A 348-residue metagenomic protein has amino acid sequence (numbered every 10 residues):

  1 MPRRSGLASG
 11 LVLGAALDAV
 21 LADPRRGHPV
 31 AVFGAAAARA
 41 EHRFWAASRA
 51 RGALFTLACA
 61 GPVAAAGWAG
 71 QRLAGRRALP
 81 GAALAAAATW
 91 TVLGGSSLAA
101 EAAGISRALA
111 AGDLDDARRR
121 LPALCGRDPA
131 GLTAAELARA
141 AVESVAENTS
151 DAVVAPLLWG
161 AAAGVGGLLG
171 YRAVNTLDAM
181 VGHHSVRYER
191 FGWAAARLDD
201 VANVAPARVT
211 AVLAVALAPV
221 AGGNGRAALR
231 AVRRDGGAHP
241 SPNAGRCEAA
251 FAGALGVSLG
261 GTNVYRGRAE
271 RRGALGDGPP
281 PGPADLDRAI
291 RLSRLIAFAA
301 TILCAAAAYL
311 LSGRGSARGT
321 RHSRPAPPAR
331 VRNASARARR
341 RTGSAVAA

Functional and structural regions predicted by a protein language model:
M1-A348: Short amphipathic, positively biased membrane-proximal segments that drive organelle/inner-membrane targeting
